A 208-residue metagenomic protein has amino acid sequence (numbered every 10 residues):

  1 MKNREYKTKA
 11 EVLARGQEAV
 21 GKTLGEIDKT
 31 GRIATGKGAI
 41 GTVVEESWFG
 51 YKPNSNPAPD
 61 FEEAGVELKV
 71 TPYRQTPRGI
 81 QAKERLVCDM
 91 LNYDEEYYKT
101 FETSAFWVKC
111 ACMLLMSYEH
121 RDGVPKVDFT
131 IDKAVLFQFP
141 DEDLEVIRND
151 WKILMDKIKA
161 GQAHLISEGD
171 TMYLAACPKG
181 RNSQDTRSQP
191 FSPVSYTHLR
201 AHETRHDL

Functional and structural regions predicted by a protein language model:
M1-F61: Acidic-basic catalytic patches of nuclease active cores, encompassing PD-(D/E)XK and other metal-cofactor nuclease
Y51, Q184-Q189: Electrostatic interaction modules used in gene-expression and signaling proteins
K52, A64-V70: Conserved catalytic cores of phosphodiester-cleaving nucleases, focusing on short active-site segments
P57-D60, Q75-K126: Catalytic cores of nucleic-acid endonucleases
T100-N182: Acidic, metal/cofactor-coordinating or nucleic-acid-engaging core segments within structured domains
G169, P193-V194: Extracellular/secretory-pathway and virion-surface proteins
T197-T204: Conserved small/polar residues in nucleotide/adenosyl-binding loops
